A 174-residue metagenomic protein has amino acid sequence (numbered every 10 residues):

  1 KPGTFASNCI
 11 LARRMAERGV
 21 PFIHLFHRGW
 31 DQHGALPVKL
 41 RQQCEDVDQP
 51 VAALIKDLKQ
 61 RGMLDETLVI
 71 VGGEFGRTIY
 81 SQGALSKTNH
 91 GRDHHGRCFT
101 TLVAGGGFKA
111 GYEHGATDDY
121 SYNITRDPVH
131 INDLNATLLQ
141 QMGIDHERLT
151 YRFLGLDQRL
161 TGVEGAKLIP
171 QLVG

Functional and structural regions predicted by a protein language model:
K1-G174: Ligand-binding pockets and gating/stacking loops
